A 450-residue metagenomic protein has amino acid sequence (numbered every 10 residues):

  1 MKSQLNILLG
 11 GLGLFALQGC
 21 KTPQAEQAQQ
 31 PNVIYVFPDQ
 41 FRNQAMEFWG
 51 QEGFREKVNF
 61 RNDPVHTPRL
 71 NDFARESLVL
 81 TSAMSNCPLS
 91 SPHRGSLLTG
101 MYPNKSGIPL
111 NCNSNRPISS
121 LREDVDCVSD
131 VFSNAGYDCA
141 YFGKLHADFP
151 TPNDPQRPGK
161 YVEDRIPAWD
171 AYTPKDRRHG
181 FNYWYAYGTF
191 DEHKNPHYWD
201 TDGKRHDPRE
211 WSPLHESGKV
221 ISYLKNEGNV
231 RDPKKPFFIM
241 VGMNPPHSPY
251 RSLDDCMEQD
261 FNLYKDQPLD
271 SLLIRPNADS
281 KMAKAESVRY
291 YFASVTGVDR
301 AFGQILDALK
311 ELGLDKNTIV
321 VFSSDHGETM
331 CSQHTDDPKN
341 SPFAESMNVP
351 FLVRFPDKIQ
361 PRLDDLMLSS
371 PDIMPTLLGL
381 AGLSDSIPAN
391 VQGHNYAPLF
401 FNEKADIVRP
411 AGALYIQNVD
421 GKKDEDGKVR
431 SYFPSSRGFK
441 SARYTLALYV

Functional and structural regions predicted by a protein language model:
K2-L5, L9-G13, C20-Y449: Formylglycine-dependent sulfatase
